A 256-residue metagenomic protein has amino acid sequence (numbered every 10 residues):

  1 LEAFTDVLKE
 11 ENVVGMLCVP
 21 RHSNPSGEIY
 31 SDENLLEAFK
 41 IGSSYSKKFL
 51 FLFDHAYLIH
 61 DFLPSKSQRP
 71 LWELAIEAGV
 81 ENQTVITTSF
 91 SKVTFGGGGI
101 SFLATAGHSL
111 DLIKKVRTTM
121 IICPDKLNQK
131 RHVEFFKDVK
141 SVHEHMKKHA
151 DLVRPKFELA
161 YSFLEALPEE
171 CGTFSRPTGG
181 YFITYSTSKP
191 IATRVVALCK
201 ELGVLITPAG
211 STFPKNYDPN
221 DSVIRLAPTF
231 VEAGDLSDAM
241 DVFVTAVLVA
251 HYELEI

Functional and structural regions predicted by a protein language model:
L1-K66, L254: Active-site phosphate-binding strand-loop segment of PLP-dependent enzymes
M16, N24-E28, I59, V80-Q83 (+3 more regions): A structure-centric feature marking long, well-folded core domains of fungal metabolic enzymes and membrane transporters
L17-P20, L52-H55, T88, A104 (+4 more regions): Short beta-strand segments
F49, T84, G172, V204: Short, conserved active-site loop motifs that form the nucleotide-linked donor/cofactor pocket
I76-R154, L167: Conserved core segment of the aminotransferase class I/II
V80, E201, K215-I256: PLP-dependent enzyme catalytic core of the Aspartate aminotransferase-like
V133, K147-Y161, C171-S186, L198-K200: Conserved glycine-rich beta-strand-loop-beta hairpin in the small C-terminal domain of fold type I
S188-A192, V231-A233: Helix N-cap motif at beta-to-alpha junctions
